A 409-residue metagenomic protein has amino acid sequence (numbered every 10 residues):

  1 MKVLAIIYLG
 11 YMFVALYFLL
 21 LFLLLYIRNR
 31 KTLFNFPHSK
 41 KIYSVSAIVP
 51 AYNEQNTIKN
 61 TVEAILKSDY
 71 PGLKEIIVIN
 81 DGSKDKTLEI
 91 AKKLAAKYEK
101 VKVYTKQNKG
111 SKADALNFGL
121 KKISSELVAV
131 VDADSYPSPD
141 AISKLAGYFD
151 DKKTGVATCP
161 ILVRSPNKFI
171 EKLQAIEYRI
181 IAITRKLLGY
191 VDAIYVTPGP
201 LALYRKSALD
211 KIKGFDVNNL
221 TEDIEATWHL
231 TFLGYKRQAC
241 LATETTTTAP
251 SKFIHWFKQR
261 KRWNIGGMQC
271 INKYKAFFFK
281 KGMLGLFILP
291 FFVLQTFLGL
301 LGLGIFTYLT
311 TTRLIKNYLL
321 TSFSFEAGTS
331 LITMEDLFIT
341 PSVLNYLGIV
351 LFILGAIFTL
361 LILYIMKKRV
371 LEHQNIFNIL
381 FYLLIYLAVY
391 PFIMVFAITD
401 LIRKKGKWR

Functional and structural regions predicted by a protein language model:
M1-K41, I365, Y390-R403: N-terminal membrane-anchoring/stem segments of glycan-assembly enzymes
P37-S39, Q295-R403: Membrane-embedded multi-pass helical conduit in multi-pass membrane proteins, especially envelope-biosynthetic
Y43-S46, E75, E225: Cell-envelope/extracellular polymer assembly enzymes that use nucleotide-activated donors
K59-N60, D85-L94, L116, D140: Acidic helix N-cap motif at the loop->helix transition within catalytic regions of sugar-transfer enzymes
E63-L73: Short, acidic, metal-binding catalytic loop of nucleotide-sugar glycosyltransferases
N80-E89, N108-K109: A conserved acidic beta->alpha catalytic loop
Y104-T105, S111-A115, G119-K121, S125-E126 (+4 more regions): Long helical/loop segments within the catalytic core of UDP-sugar-dependent glycosyltransferases, especially the large
F149-I183, N218-L220, T227-P290, I315-L331 (+1 more regions): Catalytic donor/gating beta->alpha subdomain of glycosyltransferases that bind UDP-sugars
